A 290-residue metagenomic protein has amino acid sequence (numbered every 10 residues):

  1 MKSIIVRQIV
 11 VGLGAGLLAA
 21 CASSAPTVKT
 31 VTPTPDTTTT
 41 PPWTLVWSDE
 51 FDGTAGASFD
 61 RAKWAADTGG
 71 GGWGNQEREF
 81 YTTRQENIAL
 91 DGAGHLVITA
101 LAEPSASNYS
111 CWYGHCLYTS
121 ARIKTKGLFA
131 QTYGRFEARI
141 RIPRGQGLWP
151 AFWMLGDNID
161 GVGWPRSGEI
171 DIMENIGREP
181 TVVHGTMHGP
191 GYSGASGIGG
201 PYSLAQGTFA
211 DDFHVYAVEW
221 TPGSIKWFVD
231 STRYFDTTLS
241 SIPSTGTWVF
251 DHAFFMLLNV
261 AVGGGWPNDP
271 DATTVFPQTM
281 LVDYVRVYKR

Functional and structural regions predicted by a protein language model:
M1-L13: Bacterial N-terminal signal peptides that target proteins for export
A19-A20: C-terminal motif of bacterial Sec signal peptides marking the signal peptidase cleavage site
S24-P26: Sec-dependent signal peptide cleavage junction
V28-R290: GH16 jelly-roll
